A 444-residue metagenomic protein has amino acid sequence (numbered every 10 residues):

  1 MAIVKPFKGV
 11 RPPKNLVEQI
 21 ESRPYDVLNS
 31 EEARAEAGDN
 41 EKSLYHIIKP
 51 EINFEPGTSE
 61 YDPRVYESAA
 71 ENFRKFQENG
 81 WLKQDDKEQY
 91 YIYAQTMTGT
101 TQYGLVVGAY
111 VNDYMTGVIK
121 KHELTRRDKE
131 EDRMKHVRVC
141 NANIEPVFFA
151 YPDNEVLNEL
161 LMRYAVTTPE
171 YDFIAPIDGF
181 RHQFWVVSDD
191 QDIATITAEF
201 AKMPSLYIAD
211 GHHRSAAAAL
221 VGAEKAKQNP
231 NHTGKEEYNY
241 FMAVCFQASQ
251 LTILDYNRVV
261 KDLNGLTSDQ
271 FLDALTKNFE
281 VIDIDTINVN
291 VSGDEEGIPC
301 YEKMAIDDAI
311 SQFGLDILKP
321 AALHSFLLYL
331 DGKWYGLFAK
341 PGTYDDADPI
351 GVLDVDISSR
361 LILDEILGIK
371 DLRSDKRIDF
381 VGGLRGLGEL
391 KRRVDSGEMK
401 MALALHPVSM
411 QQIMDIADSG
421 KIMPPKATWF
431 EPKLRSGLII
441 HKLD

Functional and structural regions predicted by a protein language model:
M1-D444: Surface-exposed, charge/polar-rich loops and edge strands
